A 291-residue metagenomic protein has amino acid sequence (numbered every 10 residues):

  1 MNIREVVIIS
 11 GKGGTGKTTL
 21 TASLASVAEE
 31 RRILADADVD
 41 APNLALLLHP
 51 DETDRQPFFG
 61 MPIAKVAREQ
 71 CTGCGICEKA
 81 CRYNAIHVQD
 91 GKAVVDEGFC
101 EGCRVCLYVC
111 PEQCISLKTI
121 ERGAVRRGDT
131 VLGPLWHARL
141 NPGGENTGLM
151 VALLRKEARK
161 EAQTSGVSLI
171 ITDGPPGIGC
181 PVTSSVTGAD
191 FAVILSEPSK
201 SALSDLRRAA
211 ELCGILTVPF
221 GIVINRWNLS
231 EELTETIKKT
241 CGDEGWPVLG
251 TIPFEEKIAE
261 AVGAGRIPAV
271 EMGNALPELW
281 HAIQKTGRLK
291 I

Functional and structural regions predicted by a protein language model:
M1-E29: Walker A (P-loop) phosphate-binding motif
N2, L212-I291: C-terminal lobe/tail of nucleotide-utilizing enzymes
R31-A45, T119-V125: Short beta-strand-centered segment that lines the nucleotide-binding/catalytic pocket of NTP-utilizing
P42-M61, R127-G128: P-loop NTPase switch/communication element
I76-V94, V105-E121: Iron-sulfur cluster-binding cysteine motifs and their immediate structural context in ferredoxin-like electron-transfer
F99-H137: Hydrophobic alpha-helical segments and helix pairs
E112, T119-R127, L149, L153-T251: Conserved catalytic-core segment of NTP-binding enzymes
R139-G148, K200: Flexible beta-alpha connector loops of hexameric P-loop NTPases
